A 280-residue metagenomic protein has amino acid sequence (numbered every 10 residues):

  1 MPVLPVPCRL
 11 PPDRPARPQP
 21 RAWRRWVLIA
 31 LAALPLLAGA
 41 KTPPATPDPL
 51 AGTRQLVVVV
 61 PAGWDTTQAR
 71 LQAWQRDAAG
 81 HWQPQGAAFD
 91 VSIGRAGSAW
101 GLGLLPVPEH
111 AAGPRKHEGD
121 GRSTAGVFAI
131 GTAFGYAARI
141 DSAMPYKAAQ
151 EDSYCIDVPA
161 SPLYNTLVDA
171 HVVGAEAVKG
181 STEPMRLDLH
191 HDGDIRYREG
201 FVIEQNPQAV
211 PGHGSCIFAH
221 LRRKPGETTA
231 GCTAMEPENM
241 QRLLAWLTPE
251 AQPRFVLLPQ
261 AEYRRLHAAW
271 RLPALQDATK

Functional and structural regions predicted by a protein language model:
L4-V27: Bacterial N-terminal signal peptides that target proteins for export
P20-A22, P35, R95, S123-T124: Proline-rich low-complexity regions
V27-P35: Bacterial N-terminal signal peptides
K41-A230, E238-K280: Cell wall/extracellular polymer interaction/catalysis modules
M235: A conserved hydrophobic position in a structured secondary element of the catalytic/binding core that shapes
